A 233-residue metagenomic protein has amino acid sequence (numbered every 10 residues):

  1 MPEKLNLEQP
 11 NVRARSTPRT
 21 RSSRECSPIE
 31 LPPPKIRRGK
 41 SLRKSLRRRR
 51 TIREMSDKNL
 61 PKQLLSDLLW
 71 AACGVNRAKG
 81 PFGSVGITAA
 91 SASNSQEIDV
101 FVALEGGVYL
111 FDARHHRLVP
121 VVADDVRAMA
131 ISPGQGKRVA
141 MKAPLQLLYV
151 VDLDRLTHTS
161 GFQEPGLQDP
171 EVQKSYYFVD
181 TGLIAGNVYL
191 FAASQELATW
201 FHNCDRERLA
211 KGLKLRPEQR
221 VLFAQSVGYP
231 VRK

Functional and structural regions predicted by a protein language model:
P2-A143: N-terminal amphipathic, basic helical "cap/leader" segment at the start of enzyme domains
K4-E8, P33-K35, R220-K233: C-terminal helix-cap and adjacent tail motif
S27-P28, V172-K174, F191, F223 (+1 more regions): A short, structure-level motif marking secondary-structure boundaries and short turns
R49, L68, V100, A143-H158 (+1 more regions): Small-aliphatic-rich amphipathic alpha-helix that forms the alpha element of a beta-alpha
A92, W200-F201, P217: Short, surface-exposed helix-loop/turn micro-motifs enriched in polar/charged residues
V102-L104, V151, Y229: Short, structured patches in soluble enzyme cores that scaffold and shape functional sites
T159-E164: Short, flexible, mixed-charge acidic loops at enzyme active sites
L209-A224: Short, electropositive alpha-helical surface patch
